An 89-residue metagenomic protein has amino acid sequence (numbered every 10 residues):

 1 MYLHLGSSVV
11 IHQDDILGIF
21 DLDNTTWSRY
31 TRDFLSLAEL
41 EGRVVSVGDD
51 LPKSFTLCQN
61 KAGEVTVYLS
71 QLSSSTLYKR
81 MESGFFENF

Functional and structural regions predicted by a protein language model:
M1-F89: Eukaryotic intrinsically disordered, low-complexity regulatory linkers and tails enriched in Ser/Thr/Pro
